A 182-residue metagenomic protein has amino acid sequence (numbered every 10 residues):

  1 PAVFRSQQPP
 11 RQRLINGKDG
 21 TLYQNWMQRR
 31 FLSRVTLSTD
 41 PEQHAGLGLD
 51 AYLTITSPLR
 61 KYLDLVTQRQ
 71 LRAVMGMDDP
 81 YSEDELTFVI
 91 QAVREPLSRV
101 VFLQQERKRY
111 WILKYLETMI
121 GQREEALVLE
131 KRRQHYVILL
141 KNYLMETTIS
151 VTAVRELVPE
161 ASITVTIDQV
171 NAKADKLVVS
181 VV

Functional and structural regions predicted by a protein language model:
P1-R13, D79-P80: Short, glycine/acidic-rich hinge or "gate" loops at secondary-structure transitions that mediate conformational
P9, K18-V182: Structured C-terminal cores of nucleic-acid metabolism proteins
